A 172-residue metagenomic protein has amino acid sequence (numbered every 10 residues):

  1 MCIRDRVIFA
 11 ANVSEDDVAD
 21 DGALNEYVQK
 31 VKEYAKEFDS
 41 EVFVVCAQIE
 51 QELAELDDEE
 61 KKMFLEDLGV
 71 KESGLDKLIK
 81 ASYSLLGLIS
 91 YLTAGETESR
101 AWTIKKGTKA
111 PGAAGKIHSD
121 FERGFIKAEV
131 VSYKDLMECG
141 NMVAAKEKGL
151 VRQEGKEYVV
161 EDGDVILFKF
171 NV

Functional and structural regions predicted by a protein language model:
M1-I3: Short, small-residue-biased leader/transition segments that mark boundaries at the very start of proteins
I8: Hydrophobic "anchor" residues on beta-strands that sit immediately upstream of conserved functional sites
A11: Active-site flanking residues adjacent to catalytic metal/cofactor-binding acidic residues
S14-D17, F38, S132, N141: Short, solvent-exposed coil/turn linker segments
D16-L92: Canonical P-loop GTPase G-domain recognition
A47, E55, E98-E161, L167: Nucleotide-binding motor/catalytic cores of P-loop/tubulin-like NTPases across gene-expression machines
F170-N171: Short, surface-exposed secondary-structure boundary micro-motifs
